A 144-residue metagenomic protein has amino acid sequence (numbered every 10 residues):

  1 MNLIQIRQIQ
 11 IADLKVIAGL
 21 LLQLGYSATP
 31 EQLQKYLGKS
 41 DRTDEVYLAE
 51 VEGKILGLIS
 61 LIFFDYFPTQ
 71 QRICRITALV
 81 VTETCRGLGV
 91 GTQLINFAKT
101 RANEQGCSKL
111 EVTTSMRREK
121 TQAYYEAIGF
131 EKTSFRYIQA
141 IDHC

Functional and structural regions predicted by a protein language model:
L3-I17: A short beta-loop-alpha structural element at the N-terminal edge of CoA-dependent acyl/N-acetyltransferase catalytic
I4, K54-L58, C74: Glycine-rich phosphate/pyrophosphate-binding loop shared by adenosine-nucleotide-utilizing enzymes
S27-V46: Active-site rim helix/loop that mediates acceptor-substrate recognition in acyltransferases
L48, K54-F63, V80: Conserved beta-strand in the GNAT
L79-R86: A short, internal acetyl-CoA/4′-phosphopantetheine-binding micro-motif in the GNAT/acyltransferase core
G87-T100, A127: Conserved acetyl-CoA-binding loop-helix of GNAT-fold acetyltransferases
T92, M116-S134, Q139: Conserved active-site alpha-helix within GNAT-family acetyltransferase domains
I95, A102-T113: Conserved GNAT acetyl-CoA-binding A-motif
